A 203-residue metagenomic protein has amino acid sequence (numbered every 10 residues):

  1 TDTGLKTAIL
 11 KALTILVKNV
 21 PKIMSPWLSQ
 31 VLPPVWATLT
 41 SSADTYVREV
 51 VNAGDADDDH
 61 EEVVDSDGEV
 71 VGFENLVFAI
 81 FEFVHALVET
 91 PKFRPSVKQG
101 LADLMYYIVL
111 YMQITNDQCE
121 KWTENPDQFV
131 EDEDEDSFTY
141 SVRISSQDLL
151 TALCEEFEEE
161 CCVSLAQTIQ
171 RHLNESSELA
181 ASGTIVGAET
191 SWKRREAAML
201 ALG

Functional and structural regions predicted by a protein language model:
D2-G4, A43: Alpha-solenoid helical repeat architecture
A8-A12: WD40 beta-propeller repeat blades
K22-S29, P33, A37-G203: Alpha-helical repeat/alpha-solenoid scaffolds of the HEAT/ARM/MIF4G superfamily and closely related elongated all-alpha
